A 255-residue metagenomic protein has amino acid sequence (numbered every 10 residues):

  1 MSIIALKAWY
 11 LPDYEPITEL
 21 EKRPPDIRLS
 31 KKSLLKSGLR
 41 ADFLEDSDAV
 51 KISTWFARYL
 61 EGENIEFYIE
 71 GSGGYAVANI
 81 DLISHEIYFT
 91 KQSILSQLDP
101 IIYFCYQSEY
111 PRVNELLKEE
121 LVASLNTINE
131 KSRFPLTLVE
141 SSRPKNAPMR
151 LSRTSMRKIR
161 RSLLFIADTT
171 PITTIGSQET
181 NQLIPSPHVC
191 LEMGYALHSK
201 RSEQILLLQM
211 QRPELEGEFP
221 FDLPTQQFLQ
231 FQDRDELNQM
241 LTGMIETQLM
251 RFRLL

Functional and structural regions predicted by a protein language model:
M1-D81: Charged interaction/catalytic cores of defense and host-pathogen modules
L39, F67, G71-I159: Conserved N-terminal substructure of TIR/SEFIR domains
F104, A167, L206-L207: Structural beta-sheet core signal
E130, Y195-E203: Arginine/glycine-rich "motif VI" loop of SF2 helicases in the C-terminal RecA-like domain
R143-C190: TIR-domain catalytic/interaction hotspot
L163, R201-I205, P224-Q226: Short glycine-/polar-rich loops that comprise or flank the Walker A/P-loop and associated switch/sensor motifs
L207-D222: Glycine-rich, charge-decorated loop segments at or immediately adjacent to ligand/cofactor-binding or catalytic sites
F219-L255: C-terminal interaction surface of TIR/SEFIR-family domains
